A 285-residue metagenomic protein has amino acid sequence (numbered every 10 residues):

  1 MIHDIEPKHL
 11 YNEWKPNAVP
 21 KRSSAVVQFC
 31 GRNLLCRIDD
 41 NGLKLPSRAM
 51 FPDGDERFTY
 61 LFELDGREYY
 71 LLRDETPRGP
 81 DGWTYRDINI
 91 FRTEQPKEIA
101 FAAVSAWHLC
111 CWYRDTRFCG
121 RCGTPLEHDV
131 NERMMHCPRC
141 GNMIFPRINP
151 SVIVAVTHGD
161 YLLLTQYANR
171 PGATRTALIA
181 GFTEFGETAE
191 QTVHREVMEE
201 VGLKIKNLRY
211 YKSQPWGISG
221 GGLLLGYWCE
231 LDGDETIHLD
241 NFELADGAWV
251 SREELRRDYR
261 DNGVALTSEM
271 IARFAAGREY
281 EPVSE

Functional and structural regions predicted by a protein language model:
M1-T116, P171-T176, G220, L224 (+1 more regions): Nudix hydrolase/Nudix homology domain
S105-T157: Cys/His-rich short segments
M135-A177, F182-T183, K204-I205, R209-Y210 (+1 more regions): N-terminal strand-loop-strand
I179, V193, V197: Hydrophobic alpha-helical positions that pack around
E187: Surface-exposed, charge/polar-rich loops and edge strands
Q214-I237: Active-site-adjacent beta-strand/loop module that shapes the phosphate/pyrophosphate-binding cleft
